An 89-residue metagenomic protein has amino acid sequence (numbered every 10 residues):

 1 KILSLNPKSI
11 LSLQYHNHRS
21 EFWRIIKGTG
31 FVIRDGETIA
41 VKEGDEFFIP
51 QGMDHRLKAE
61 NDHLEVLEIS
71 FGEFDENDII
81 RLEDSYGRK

Functional and structural regions predicted by a protein language model:
K1-S20, I69: A short glycine-rich, His/Asp/Glu-containing loop-to-beta-strand
P7, N17-G36: Glycine- and acidic-residue-biased ligand/ion/polar-headgroup-sensing regions
I10, F22, T29-F31, E46 (+2 more regions): Structural motif
L11, E37-I39, D78-I80: Short beta-strand segments
D35-D54: Short acidic-glycine-tyrosine-enriched beta hairpin
R56-K89: Double-stranded beta-helix
